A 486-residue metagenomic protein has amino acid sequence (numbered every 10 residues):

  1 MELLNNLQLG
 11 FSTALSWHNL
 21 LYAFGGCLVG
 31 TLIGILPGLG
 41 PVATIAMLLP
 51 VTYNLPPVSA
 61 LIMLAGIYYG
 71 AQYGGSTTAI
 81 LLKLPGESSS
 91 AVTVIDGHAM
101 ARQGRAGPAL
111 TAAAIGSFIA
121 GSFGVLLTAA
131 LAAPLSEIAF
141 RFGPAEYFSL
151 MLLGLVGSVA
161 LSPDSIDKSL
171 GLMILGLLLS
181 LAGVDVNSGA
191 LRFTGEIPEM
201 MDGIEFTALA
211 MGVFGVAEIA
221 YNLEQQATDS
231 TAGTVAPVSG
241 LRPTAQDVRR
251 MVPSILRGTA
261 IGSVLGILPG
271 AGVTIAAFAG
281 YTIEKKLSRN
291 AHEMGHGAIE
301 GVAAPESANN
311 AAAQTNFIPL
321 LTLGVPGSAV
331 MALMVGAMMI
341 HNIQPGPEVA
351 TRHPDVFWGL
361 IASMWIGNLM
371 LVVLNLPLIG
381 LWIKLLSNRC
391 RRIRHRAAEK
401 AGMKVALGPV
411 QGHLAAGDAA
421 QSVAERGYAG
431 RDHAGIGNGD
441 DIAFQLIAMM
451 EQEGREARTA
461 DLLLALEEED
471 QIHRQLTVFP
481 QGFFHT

Functional and structural regions predicted by a protein language model:
M1-V58, E137, L191-A298, G380-I383 (+1 more regions): Helix-loop-helix hairpins and the membrane-proximal interhelical loops of multi-pass alpha-helical transport proteins
C27-P41, A71-K83, S158-P163, T259-P269 (+2 more regions): Transmembrane alpha-helix interface/packing and boundary motifs in multi-pass membrane proteins, characterized by
I33-V42, I80-A91, G124-L127, L265-T274 (+3 more regions): Short helix-coil transition sites and intra-membrane helix breaks within transmembrane domains of multi-pass
P41-P50, L64, A79-A99, A130 (+4 more regions): Re-entrant/interfacial helical elements at transmembrane boundaries that shape and gate the permeation pathway
V58-I62, A99-G116, R289-G301, A332: Membrane-interface alpha-helices at helix entry/exit sites of multi-pass transporters
Y69-G74, I115-L127, L135, L179 (+4 more regions): Membrane-embedded alpha-helical segments of transport systems, primarily multispan ion/solute transporters
T111-A227, I340-E399, A415-A420, G427 (+2 more regions): Membrane-embedded alpha-helical modules
P409-Q411, R426, G430, I436-G439 (+3 more regions): Intrinsic low-complexity, disordered N-terminal segments enriched in polar/charged/small residues
